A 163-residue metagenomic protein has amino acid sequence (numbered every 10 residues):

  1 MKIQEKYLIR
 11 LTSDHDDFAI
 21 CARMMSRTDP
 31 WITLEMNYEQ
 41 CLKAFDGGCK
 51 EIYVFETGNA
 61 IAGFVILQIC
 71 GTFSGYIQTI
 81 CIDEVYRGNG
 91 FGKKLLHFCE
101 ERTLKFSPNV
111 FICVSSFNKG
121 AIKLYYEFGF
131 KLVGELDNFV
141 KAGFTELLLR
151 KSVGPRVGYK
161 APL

Functional and structural regions predicted by a protein language model:
M1-H15, K151, P155-L163: Conserved N-terminal entry element of GNAT/NAT acetyltransferase domains
Y7, L11-T79, D83-V85, L96-H97 (+2 more regions): Acetyl-CoA-dependent GNAT
K50, F144-L148: Short hydrophobic/aromatic beta-strand or adjacent loop that forms the aromatic wall/cage of a ligand/substrate-binding
A60, T79, D83-H97, S115-K123 (+1 more regions): Conserved glycine-rich acetyl-CoA-binding loop
T79-C81, F111-C113, L148-R150: Short aromatic/hydrophobic contact patches that present stacked aromatics for nucleic-acid/ligand binding
T103-V114: Conserved GNAT acetyl-CoA-binding A-motif
I112-I122, N138-F144: Conserved beta-strand-loop-alpha-helix junction that forms the acyl-donor binding cleft
L132-G134: A secondary-structure capping/hinge motif
